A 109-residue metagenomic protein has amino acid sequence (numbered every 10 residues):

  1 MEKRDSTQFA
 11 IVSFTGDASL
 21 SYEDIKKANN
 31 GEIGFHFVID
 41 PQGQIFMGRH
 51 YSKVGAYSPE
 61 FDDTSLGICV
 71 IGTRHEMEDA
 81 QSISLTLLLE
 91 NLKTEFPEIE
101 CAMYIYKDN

Functional and structural regions predicted by a protein language model:
M1-D17, Q42, F61-T64, V70-N109: Basic/polar, cationic surfaces and motifs that engage anionic cell-wall and phosphate/carboxylate ligands
M1-K53: Short, conserved "active-site rim" segments that organize catalytic pockets and cofactor/ligand binding
H50-S65: Short, surface-exposed glycine/acidic/tryptophan-bearing loops
